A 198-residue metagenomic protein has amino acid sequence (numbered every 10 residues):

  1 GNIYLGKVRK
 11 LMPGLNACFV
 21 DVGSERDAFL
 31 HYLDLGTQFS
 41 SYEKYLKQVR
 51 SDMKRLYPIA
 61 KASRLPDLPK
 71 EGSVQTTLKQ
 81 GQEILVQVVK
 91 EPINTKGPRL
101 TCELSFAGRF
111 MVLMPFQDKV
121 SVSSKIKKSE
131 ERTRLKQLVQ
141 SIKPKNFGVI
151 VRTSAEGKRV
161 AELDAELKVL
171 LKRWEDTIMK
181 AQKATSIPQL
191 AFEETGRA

Functional and structural regions predicted by a protein language model:
G1-A198: Single-stranded RNA-binding surfaces
